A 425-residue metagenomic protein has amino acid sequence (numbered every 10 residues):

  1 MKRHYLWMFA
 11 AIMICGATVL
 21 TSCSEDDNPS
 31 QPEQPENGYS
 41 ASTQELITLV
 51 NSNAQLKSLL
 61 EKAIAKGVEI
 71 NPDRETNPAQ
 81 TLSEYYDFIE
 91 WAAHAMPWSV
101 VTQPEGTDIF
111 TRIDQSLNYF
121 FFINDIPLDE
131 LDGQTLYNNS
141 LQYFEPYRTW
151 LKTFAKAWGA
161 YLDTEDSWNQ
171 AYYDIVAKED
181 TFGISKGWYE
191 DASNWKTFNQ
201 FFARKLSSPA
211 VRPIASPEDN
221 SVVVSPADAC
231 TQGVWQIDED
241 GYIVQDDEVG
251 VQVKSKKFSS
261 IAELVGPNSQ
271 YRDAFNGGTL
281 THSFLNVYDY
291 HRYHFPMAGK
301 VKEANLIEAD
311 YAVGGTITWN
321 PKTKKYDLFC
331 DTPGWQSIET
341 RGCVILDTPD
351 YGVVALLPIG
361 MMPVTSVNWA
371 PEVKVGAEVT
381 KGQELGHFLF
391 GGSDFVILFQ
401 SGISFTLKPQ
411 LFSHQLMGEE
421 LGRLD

Functional and structural regions predicted by a protein language model:
K2-Y5, G16-N37: Bacterial Sec-dependent N-terminal signal peptides
R3, C15, R112-S116: N-terminal leader/targeting segments
F9-I14: Hydrophobic helical h-region of N-terminal Sec-dependent signal peptides in bacterial secretory/periplasmic proteins
Q34-D425: Contiguous, well-folded functional domains in the mature portion of proteins
